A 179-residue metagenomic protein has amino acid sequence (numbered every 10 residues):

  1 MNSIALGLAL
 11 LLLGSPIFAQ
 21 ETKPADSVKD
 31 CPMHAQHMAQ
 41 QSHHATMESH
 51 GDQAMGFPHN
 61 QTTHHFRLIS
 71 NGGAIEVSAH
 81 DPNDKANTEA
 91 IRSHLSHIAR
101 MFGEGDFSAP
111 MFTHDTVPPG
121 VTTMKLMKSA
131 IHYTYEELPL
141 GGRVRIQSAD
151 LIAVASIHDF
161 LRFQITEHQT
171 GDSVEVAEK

Functional and structural regions predicted by a protein language model:
M1-A5, Q20: Positively charged n-region of N-terminal signal peptides that target proteins for export
A5-P16: Bacterial N-terminal signal peptides
P16-K179: Intrinsically disordered, low-complexity terminal tails/loops enriched in metal-binding residues
